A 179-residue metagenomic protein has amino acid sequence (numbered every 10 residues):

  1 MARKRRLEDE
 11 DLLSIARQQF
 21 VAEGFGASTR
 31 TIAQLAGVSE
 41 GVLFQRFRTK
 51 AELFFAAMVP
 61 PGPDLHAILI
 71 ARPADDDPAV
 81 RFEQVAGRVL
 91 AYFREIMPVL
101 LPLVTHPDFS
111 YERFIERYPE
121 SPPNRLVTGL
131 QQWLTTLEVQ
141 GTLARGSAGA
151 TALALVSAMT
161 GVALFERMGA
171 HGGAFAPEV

Functional and structural regions predicted by a protein language model:
M1-L7, H66: N-terminal intrinsically disordered/low-complexity leader segments
D11, I15, Q19-A56: Helix-turn-helix
S14, A79-L101, G149, L153: Amphipathic alpha-helical segments that line or abut small-molecule/effector binding pockets and mediate allosteric
K50, A57, P61, V85 (+4 more regions): Hydrophobic/aromatic residues within well-ordered alpha-helical segments
M58-V85, R94: Amphipathic alpha-helical linker/stalk segments
F93-E116, L164-G169: Amphipathic alpha-helical segments used for helix-helix packing
R94-P98, E112-Q140, G149-L153: Amphipathic alpha-helical packing segments from all-alpha helical-bundle domains
V127, Q131-L134, A144-M168, A176-V179: Hydrophobic alpha-helical segments that form the core of small-molecule binding pockets and/or dimer interfaces
